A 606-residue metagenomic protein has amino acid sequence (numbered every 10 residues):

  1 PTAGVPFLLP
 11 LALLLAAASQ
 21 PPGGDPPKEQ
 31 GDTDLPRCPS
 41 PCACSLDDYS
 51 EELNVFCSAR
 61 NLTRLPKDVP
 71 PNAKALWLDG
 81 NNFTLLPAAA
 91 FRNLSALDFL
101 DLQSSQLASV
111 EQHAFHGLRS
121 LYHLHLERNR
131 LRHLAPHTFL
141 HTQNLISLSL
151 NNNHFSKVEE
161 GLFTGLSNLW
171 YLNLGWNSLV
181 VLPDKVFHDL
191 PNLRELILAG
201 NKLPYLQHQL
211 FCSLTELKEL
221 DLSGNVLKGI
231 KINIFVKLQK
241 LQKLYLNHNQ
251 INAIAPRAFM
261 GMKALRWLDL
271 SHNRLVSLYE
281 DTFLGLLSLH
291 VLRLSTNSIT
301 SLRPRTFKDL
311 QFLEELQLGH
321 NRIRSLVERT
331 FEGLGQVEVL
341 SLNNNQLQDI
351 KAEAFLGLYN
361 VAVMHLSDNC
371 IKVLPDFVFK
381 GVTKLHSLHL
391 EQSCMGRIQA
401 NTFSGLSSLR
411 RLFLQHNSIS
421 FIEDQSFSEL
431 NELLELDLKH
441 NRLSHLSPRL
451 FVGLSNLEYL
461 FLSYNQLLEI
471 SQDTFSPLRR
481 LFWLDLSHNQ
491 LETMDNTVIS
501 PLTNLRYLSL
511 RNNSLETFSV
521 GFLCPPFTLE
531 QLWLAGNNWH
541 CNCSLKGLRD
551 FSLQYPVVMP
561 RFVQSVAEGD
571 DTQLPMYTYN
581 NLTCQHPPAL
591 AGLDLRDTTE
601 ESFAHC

Functional and structural regions predicted by a protein language model:
P1-T2, L8-S40, C44, D48-E51 (+3 more regions): Membrane-proximal C-terminal cap and juxtamembrane stalk of leucine-rich repeat ectodomains
Y49, V69-N72, R92-L97, H116-L121 (+20 more regions): Leucine-rich repeat
Y49-F99, Q103-Q106: LRR N-terminal entry segment and analogous cap-like coil->beta motifs
R60, N81, L102-S105, L126-N129 (+17 more regions): Consensus "Asn ladder" position of solenoid repeat domains
T63, T84, A108, R132 (+17 more regions): Leucine-rich repeat
R64-D68, A88-R92, V110-H116, P136-L140 (+16 more regions): Recurring C-terminal helix/loop segment of individual leucine-rich repeat
T296, Q311, H320, T330 (+2 more regions): Eukaryotic tandem repeat interaction scaffolds
